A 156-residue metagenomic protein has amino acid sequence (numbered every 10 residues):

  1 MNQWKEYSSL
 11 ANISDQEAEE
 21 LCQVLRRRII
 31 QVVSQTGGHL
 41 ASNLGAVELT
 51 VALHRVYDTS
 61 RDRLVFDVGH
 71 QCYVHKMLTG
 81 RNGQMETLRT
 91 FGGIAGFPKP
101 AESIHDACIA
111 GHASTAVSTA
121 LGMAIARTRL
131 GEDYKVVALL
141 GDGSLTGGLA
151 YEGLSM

Functional and structural regions predicted by a protein language model:
M1-V32: Cofactor-/ligand-binding subdomain signature composed of acidic, glycine-rich, tryptophan-containing flexible loops
D15, Q35-T36, A138-L139: A short, structure-level motif marking secondary-structure boundaries and short turns
R26-I29, V33, G38-G45: Cofactor-pocket helix-loop regions in the catalytic cores of large enzyme subunits
H39-M156: Cofactor-binding active-site loop characterized by glycine-rich and histidine/acidic residues
